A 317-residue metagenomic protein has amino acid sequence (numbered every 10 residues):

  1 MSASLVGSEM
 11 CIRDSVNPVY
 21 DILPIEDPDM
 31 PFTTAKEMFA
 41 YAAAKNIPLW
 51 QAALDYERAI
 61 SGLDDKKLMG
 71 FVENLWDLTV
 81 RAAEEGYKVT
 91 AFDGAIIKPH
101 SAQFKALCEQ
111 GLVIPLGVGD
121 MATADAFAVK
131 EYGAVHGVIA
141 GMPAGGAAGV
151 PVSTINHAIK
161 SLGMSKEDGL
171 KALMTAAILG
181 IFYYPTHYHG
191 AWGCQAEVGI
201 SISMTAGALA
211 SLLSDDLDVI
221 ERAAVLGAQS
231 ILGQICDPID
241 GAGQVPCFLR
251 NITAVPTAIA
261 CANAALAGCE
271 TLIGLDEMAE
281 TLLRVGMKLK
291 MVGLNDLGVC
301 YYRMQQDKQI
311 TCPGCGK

Functional and structural regions predicted by a protein language model:
S2-G7, C11-D14: Single conserved hydrophobic/aromatic residue that forms the stacking wall/gate of nucleotide- or nucleobase-binding
V16-A106: C-terminal regulatory domains involved in ligand/effector binding and gene-expression control
K88-H136: Anion-binding (especially nucleotide phosphate/pyrophosphate-binding) glycine-rich loop and adjoining beta-alpha core
L116-G133, E167-T186, S230-P238: Acidic-glycine-rich active-site phosphate/pyrophosphate-binding loop
H136-T154, C194-S201: Conserved phosphate/anionic-ligand binding catalytic regions in large, soluble enzymes, centered on
A147-N156, S201-A208, V255-C261: Well-ordered alpha-helical segments within folded domains of soluble proteins
V152-M164, L209-S214: Alpha-helical support elements that line or immediately flank enzyme active sites and cofactor-binding pockets
I202, S211-K317: Functionally critical mobile loop/hinge segments
